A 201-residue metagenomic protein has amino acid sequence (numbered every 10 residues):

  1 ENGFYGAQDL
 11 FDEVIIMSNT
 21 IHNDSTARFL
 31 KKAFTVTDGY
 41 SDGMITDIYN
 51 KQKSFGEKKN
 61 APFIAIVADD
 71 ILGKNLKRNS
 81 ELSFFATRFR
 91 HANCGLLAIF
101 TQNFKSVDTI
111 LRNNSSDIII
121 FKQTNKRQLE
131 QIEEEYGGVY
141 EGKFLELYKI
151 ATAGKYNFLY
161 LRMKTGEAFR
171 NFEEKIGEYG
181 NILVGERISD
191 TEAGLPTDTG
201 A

Functional and structural regions predicted by a protein language model:
E1-E13, N19-A27, A33-F144: Conserved P-loop NTPase motor cores
I15, A33, M44, K53 (+6 more regions): Generic alpha-helical secondary structure signal
L129-A168: P-loop/Walker A phosphate-binding loop and immediately adjacent motor/lid segment at beta-alpha junctions
A153-A201: Conserved P-loop NTPase motor module
